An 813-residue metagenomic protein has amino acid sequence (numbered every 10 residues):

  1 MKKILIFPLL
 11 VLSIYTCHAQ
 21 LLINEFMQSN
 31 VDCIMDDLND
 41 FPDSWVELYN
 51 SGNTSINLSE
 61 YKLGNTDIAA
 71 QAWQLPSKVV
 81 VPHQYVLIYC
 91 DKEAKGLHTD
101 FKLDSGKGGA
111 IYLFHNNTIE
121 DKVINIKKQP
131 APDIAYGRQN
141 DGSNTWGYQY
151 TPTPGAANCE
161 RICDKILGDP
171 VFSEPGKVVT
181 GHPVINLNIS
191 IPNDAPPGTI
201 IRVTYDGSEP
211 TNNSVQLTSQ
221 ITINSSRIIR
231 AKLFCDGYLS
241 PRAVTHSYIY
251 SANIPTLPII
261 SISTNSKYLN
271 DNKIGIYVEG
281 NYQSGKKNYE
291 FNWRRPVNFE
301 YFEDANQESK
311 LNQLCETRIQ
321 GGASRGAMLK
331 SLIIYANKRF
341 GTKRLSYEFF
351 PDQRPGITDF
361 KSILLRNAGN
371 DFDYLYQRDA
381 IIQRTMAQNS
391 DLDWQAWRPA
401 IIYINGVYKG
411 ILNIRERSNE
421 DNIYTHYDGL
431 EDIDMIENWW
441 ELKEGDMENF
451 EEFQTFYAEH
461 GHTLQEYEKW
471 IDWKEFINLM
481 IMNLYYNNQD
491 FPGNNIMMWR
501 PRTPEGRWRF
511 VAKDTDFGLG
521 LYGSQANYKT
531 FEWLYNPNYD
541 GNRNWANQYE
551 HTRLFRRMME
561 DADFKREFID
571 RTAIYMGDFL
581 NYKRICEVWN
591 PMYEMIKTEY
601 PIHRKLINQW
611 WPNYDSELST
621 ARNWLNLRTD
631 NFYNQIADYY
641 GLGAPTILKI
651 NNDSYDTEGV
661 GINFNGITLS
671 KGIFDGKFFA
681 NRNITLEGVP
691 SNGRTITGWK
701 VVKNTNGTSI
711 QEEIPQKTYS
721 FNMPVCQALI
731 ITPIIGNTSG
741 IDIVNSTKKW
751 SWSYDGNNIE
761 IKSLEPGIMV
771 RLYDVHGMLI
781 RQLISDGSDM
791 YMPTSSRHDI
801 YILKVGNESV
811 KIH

Functional and structural regions predicted by a protein language model:
I4-S13: Sec-dependent N-terminal signal peptides
Y15, D742-H813: C-terminal outer-membrane/trafficking sorting elements
A19-W146: Activation on beta-sandwich/Ig-like modules and their edge loops
L22, V79, I88, A131-E303 (+3 more regions): Short, compositionally stereotyped local motifs that mark structural "simplifiers"
K62-G64, A110-Y112, I200-T204, T697-K700 (+1 more regions): Beta-strand signatures of extracellular beta-sandwich domains
D121-I124, S240-Y248, E808-H813: Edge beta-strands of extracellular beta-sandwich domains
G155-R161, P258-N292, V297-N298, N306-Q307 (+12 more regions): Middle-to-C-terminal accessory/interaction subdomains
E316-R366, F453: Conserved oxyanion/phosphate-binding beta-strand-loop segments in alpha/beta enzyme cores
